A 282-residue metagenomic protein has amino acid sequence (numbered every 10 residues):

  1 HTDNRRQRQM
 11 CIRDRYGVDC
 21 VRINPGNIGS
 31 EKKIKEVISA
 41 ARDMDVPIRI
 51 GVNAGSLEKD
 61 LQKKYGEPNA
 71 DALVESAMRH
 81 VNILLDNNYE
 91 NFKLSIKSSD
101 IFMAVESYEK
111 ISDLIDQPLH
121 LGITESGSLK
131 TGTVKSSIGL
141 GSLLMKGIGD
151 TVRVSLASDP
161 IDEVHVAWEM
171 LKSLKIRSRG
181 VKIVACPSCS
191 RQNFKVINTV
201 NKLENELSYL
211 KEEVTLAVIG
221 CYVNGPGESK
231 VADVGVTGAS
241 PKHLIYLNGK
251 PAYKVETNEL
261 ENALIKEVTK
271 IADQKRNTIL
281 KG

Functional and structural regions predicted by a protein language model:
H1-R8, I12: Single conserved hydrophobic/aromatic residue that forms the stacking wall/gate of nucleotide- or nucleobase-binding
Y16-G29, K33, D60-D71, Y253-K254: Glycine-rich tight-turn/loop motif centered on a GG-T
V18-E31, I123, K146-P160, G238-P251: Glycine-rich phosphate-binding active-site loops on the catalytic face of alpha/beta enzymes
E31-I48: Short amphipathic alpha-helices and their capping/turn segments at secondary-structure boundaries
I50, L94, L143, C186 (+3 more regions): Conserved, mostly hydrophobic/aromatic
N53, L61-S208: Catalytic alpha/beta core domains of metabolic enzymes, predominantly
T199-K230: Hydrophobic alpha-helical bundle architecture
S240-Y246, K250-D273: Beta-strand/loop-dominated core regions that host nucleotide or nucleotide-derived cofactor-binding catalytic loops
